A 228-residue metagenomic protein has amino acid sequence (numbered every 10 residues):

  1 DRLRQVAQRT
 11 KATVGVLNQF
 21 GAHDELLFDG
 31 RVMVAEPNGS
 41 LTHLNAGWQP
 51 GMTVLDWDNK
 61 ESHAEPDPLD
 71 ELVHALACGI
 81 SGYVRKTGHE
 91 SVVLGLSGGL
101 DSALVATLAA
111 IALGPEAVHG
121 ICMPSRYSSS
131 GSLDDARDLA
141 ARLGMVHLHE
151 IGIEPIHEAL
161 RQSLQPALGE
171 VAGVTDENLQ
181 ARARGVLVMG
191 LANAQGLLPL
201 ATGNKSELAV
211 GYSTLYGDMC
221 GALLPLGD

Functional and structural regions predicted by a protein language model:
D1, L113, L143, A167-D228: Active-site adenylate/phosphate-handling loop in enzymes that bind or generate adenylated species
D1-W48: CN hydrolase (nitrilase-like) catalytic-core segments centered on the catalytic cysteine and neighboring Lys/Glu
V14-L17, H43, L94, E150 (+1 more regions): General beta-strand structural signal in soluble alpha/beta enzymes
L41-T42, Q49-A75: Catalytic P-loop NTP-binding/switch module of NTPases
G47-D56, A117-C122, R126-T175, A181 (+1 more regions): A conserved beta-strand->alpha-helix junction
P68-V93, G185-L191: Phosphate/ATP-binding catalytic cores across multiple sugar-kinase/actin-like superfamilies, primarily ASKHA
S81-E90, I111, P115-V118, Q162 (+2 more regions): Conserved helix-loop functional segments at active or binding sites
E90-L96, L100-R137: ATP-dependent adenylation/pyrophosphate-handling site
